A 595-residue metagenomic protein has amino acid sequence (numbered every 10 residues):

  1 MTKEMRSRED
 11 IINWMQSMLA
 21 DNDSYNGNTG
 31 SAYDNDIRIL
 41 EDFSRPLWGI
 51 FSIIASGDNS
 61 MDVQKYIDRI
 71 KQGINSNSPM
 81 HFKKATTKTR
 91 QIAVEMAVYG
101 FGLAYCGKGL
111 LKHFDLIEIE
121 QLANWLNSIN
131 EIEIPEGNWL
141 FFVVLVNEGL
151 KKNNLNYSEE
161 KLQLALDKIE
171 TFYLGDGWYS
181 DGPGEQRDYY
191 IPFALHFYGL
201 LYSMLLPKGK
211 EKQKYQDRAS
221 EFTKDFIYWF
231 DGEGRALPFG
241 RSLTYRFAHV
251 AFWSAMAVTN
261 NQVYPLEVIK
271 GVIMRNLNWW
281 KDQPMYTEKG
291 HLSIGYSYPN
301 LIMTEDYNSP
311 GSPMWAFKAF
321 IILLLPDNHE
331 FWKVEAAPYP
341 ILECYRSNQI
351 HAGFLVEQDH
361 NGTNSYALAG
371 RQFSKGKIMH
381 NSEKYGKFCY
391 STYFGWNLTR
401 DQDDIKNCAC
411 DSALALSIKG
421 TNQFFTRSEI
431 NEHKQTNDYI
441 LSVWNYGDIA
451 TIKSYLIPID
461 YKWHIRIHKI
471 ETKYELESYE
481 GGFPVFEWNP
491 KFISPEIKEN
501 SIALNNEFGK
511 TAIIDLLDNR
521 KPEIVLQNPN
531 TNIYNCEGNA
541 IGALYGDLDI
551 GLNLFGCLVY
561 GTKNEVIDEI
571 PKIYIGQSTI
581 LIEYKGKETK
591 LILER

Functional and structural regions predicted by a protein language model:
M1-E41, G49, Q64-Q72: Low-complexity, Ser/Thr/Pro/Gly-enriched N-terminal "stalk/linker" regions
M15, L19-N22, I50, I74 (+5 more regions): Structural signal for hydrophobic packing residues in well-ordered secondary-structure cores of soluble enzyme domains
D36-S44, W48-I53, Y66-S254: Aromatic-lined, polymer-binding surfaces characteristic of secreted/periplasmic polysaccharide-degrading enzymes
D58-N59: Long, charge-dense tracts
N77-K83, G232-P238, Y245-K377: Carbohydrate-active enzyme catalytic cores, enriched for enzymes that act on polyanionic acidic polysaccharides
Y307-P326, E330-E487: Catalytic and substrate-binding regions of extracellular carbohydrate-active enzymes, especially polysaccharide lyases
D403-R595: Extended repeat-based interaction scaffolds and adjacent low-complexity, acidic/S/T/P-biased segments that form broad
